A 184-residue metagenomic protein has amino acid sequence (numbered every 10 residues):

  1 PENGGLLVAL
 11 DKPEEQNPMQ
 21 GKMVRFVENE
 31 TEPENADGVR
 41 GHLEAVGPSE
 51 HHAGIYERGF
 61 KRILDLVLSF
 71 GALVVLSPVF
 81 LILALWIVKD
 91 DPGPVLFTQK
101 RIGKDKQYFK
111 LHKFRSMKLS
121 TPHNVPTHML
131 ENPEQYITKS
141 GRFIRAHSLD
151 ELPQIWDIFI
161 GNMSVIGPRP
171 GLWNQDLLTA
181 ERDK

Functional and structural regions predicted by a protein language model:
P1-V74: N-terminal hydrophobic signal-anchor/signal peptide
R40-G47, R58-K61, F114-K118, H128-N132 (+1 more regions): Short amphipathic alpha-helical segments, especially helix-boundary/capping motifs
H52-T121, D157, D183: A hydrophobic, helix-centered structural microdomain
L83, F97-T98, P126, I166-P168 (+1 more regions): Short, hydrophobic secondary-structure boundary micro-motifs
F109-R142: Acidic, Ser/Thr-rich low-complexity segments on the non-lumenal side of membrane proteins
L130-K184: A short, structured surface patch at a secondary-structure boundary
